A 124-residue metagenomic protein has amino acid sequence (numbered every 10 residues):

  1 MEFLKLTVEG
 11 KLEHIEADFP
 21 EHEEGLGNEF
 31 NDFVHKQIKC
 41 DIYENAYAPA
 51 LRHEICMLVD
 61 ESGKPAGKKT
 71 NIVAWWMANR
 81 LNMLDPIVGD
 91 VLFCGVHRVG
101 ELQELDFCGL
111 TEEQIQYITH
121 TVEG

Functional and structural regions predicted by a protein language model:
M1-G124: Short beta-rich binding modules
